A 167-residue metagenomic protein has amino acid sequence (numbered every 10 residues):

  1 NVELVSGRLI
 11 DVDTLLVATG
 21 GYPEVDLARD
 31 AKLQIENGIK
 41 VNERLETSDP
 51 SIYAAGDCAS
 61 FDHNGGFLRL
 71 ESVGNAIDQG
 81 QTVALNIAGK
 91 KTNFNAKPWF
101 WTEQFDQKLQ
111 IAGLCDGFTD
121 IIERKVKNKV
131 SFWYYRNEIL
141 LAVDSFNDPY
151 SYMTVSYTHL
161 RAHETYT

Functional and structural regions predicted by a protein language model:
N1-E3, K40, W101, F132-W133: Residue-level detector of beta-strand face positions
V2-E3, R8-T82: FAD-site-proximal beta/loop scaffold in flavoenzymes
G7-R8, Q107, I139, T165: Well-ordered beta-strand scaffold positions
D49, T119, M153-V155: Short acidic, gly/pro-rich beta-turn/loop elements at beta-sheet edges and active-site/ligand-binding grooves
C58-S151: Mid-to-C-terminal Rossmann-like scaffold of FAD/NAD(P)H-dependent oxidoreductases
Y150-L160: A short, polar/charged loop-to-alpha-helix boundary motif
H159-T167: Single conserved hydrophobic/aromatic residue that forms the stacking wall/gate of nucleotide- or nucleobase-binding
